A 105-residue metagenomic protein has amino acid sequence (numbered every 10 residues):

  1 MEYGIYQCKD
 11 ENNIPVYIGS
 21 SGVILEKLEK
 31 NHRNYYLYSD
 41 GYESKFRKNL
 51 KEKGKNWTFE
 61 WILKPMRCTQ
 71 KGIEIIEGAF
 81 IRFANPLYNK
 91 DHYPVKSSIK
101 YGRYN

Functional and structural regions predicted by a protein language model:
M1, K9, Y35-Y36, K51 (+1 more regions): Intrinsic low-complexity, intrinsically disordered segments enriched in polar/basic residues
M1-L28, C68-K71, R103-N105: GIY-YIG nuclease catalytic motif and its immediate N-terminal context
K9-N12, K30, K48, K55 (+2 more regions): Intrinsic-disorder/low-complexity regions
Y17, Y35, S44, V95-Y101: Hydrophobic transmembrane signal anchors and adjacent membrane-proximal interface regions, especially in viral
G22-Q70: Conserved short loop/helix modules at catalytic or binding sites in compact beta-alpha or helix-hairpin-helix contexts
I73-A84: Short amphipathic C-terminal alpha-helix that caps PH/PH-like domains
R82-N105: Secondary-structure boundary/linker elements at domain or insertion junctions
